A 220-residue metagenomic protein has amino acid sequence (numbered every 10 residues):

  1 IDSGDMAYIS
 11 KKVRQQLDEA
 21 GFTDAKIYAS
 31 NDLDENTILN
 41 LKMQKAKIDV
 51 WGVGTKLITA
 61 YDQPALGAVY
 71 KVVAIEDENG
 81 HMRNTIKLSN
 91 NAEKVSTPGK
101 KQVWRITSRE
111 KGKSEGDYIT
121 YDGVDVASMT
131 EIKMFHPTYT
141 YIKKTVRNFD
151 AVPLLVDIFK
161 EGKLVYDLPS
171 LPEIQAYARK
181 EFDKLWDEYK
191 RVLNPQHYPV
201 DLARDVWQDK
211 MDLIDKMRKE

Functional and structural regions predicted by a protein language model:
I1, A29-S30: Small/polar loops that bind or transfer phosphate-bearing groups
I1-A7, K11: Helix-rich catalytic cores of soluble enzyme domains
G4, Q15-A20, A25, L33-E220: Gly/Ser/Thr/Ala-enriched C-terminal appendages of enzymes
